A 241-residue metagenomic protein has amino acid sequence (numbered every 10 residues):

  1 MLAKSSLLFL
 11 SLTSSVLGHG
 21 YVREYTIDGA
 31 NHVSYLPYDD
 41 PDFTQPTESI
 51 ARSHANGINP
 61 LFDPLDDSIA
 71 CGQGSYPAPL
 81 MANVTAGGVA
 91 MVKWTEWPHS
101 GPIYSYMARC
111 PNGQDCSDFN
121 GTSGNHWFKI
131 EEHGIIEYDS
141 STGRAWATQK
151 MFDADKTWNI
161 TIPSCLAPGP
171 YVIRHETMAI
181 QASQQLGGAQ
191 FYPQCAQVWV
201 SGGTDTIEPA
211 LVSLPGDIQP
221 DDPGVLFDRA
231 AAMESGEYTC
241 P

Functional and structural regions predicted by a protein language model:
L2-Y104, A108-T157, I180-P241: Peripheral, solvent-exposed domain-edge segments that often transition into intrinsically disordered/low-complexity
G88, G169-P170: Surface-exposed loop/turn positions
I162, A167-G169: A glycine-anchored, Pro-Gly-centered beta-turn/N-cap motif
Y171-H175: A short tyrosine-centered beta-strand micro-motif
